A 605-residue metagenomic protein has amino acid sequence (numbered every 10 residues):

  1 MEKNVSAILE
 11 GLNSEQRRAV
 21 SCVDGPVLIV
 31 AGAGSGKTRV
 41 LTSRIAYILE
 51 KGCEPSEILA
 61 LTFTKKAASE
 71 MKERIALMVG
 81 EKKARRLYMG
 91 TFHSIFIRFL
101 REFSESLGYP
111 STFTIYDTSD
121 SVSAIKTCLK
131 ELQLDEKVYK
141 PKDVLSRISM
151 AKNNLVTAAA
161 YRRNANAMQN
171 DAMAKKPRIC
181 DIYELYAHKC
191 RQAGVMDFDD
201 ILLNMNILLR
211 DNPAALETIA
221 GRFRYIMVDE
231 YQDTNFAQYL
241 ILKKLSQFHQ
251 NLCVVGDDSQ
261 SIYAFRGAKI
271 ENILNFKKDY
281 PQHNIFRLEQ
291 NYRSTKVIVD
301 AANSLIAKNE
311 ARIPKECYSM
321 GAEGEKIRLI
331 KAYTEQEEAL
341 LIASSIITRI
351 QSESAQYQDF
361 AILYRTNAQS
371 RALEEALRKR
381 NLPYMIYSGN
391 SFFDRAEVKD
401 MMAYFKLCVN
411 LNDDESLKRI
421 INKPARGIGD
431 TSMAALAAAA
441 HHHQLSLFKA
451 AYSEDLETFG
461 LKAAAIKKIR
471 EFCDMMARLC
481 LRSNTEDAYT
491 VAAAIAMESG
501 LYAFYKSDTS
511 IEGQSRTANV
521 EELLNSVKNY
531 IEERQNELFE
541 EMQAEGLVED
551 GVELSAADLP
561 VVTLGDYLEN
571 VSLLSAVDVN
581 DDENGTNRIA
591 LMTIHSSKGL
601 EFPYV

Functional and structural regions predicted by a protein language model:
M1-S111, I115, V122, A193 (+3 more regions): P-loop NTPase Walker
E2-G11, Y47, T127, F236-E338 (+2 more regions): Conserved RecA-like helicase ATPase core segment that couples NTP binding/hydrolysis to strand translocation
E10-S21, G25-I29, V40, L59-A60 (+6 more regions): Conserved helicase NTPase motor core
C22-V23, A84-R86, E105-D200, F223 (+3 more regions): ATP-hydrolysis module of ASCE/P-loop NTPase motor domains, specifically the Walker B Asp-Glu catalytic pair
G25, C53-E57, K83-R85, A124 (+8 more regions): Short glycine-/polar-rich loops that comprise or flank the Walker A/P-loop and associated switch/sensor motifs
I29, A33-L41, P281-N284, Q290-P383 (+4 more regions): Helicase P-loop NTPase motor core
Y88-T91, D200, N587-I594: Conserved two-lobed SF2 helicase motor
A172, Q356, S370-L382, R395 (+1 more regions): Conserved helicase C-terminal RecA-like lobe
